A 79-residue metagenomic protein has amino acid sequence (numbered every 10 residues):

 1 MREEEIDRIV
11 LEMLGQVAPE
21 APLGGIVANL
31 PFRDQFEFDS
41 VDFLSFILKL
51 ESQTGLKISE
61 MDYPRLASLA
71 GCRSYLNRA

Functional and structural regions predicted by a protein language model:
R2-F38, D42-S45, S52-Q53, K57-A79: Phosphopantetheine-dependent thiolation modules in NRPS/PKS and related acyl-activating systems
